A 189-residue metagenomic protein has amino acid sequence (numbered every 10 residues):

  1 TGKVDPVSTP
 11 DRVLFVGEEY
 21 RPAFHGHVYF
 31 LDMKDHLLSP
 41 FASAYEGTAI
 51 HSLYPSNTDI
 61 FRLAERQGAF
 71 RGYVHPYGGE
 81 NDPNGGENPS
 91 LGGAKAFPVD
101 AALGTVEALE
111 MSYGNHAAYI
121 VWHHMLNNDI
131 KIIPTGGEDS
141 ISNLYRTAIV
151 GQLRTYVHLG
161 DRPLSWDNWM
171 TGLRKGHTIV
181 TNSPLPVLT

Functional and structural regions predicted by a protein language model:
T1, F70-G72: Divalent metal-dependent hydrolysis catalytic cores, especially in the metallo-beta-lactamase
G2-V13: Short acidic, glycine/proline-enriched helix-loop-strand junctions
V4, V16-A44, G79-T189: Charged catalytic cores and adjacent phosphate/nucleic-acid-binding surfaces used for phosphate/nucleic-acid chemistry
S8, E65, L126-N127: Anion (oxyanion) recognition and catalysis
V13, F70, K131: Residue-level detector of anion-binding/catalytic polar loops
L31-R66: Binuclear metal-dependent hydrolase catalytic cores centered on His/Asp/Glu-rich metal-binding motifs
R62-L63, V74-G78: Divalent metal-binding pocket/active-site signature
G72-Y73, E110: Conserved beta-strand positions in the central sheet of alpha/beta enzyme cores
